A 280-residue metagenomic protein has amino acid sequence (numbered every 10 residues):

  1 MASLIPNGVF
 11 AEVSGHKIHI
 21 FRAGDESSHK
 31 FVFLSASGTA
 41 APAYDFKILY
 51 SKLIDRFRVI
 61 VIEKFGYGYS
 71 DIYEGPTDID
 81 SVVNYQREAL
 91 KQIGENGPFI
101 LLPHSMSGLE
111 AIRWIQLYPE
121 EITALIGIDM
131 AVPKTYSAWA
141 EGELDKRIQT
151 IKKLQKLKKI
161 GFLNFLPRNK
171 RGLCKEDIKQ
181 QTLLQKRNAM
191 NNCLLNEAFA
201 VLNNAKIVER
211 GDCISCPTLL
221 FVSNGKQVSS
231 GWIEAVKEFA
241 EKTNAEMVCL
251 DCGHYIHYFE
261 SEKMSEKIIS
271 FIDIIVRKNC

Functional and structural regions predicted by a protein language model:
A2-K17: N-terminal cap/lid segment of alpha/beta-hydrolase-fold proteins
H16-Y69: Conserved HGGG/HGGXW glycine-rich cap/lid loop of the alpha/beta-hydrolase fold
V61-L102, Y118: Active-site loop/oxyanion-hole signature of alpha/beta-hydrolase fold enzymes
F99-I100, T123-I126: Residue in the alpha/beta-hydrolase core beta-strand immediately N-terminal to the catalytic nucleophile
P103-S107, A111: Gly/Ala-rich beta-loop-alpha elbow adjacent to hydrolase catalytic centers
I126-L157: Flexible "cap/lid" loop of the alpha/beta hydrolase fold
C174-K242, V248-D251: Conserved serine/cysteine hydrolase catalytic core
C252-E262: Catalytic histidine-centered segment of alpha/beta-hydrolase-like enzymes
